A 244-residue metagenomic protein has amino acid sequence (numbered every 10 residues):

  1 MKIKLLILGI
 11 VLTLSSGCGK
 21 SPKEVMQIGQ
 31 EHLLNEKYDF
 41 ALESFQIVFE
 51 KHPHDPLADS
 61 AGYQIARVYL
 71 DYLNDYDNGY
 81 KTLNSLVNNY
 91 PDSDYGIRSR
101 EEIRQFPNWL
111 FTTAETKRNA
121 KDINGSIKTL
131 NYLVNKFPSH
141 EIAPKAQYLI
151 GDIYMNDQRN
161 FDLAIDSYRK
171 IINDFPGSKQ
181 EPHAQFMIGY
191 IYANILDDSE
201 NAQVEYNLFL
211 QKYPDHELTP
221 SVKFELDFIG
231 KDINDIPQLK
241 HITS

Functional and structural regions predicted by a protein language model:
L5-I7, G17-S244: Acidic, polar-rich low-complexity tracts and alpha-helical solenoid repeat scaffolds
I10-L12: Short, linear, compositionally biased motifs with a strong N-terminal bias
